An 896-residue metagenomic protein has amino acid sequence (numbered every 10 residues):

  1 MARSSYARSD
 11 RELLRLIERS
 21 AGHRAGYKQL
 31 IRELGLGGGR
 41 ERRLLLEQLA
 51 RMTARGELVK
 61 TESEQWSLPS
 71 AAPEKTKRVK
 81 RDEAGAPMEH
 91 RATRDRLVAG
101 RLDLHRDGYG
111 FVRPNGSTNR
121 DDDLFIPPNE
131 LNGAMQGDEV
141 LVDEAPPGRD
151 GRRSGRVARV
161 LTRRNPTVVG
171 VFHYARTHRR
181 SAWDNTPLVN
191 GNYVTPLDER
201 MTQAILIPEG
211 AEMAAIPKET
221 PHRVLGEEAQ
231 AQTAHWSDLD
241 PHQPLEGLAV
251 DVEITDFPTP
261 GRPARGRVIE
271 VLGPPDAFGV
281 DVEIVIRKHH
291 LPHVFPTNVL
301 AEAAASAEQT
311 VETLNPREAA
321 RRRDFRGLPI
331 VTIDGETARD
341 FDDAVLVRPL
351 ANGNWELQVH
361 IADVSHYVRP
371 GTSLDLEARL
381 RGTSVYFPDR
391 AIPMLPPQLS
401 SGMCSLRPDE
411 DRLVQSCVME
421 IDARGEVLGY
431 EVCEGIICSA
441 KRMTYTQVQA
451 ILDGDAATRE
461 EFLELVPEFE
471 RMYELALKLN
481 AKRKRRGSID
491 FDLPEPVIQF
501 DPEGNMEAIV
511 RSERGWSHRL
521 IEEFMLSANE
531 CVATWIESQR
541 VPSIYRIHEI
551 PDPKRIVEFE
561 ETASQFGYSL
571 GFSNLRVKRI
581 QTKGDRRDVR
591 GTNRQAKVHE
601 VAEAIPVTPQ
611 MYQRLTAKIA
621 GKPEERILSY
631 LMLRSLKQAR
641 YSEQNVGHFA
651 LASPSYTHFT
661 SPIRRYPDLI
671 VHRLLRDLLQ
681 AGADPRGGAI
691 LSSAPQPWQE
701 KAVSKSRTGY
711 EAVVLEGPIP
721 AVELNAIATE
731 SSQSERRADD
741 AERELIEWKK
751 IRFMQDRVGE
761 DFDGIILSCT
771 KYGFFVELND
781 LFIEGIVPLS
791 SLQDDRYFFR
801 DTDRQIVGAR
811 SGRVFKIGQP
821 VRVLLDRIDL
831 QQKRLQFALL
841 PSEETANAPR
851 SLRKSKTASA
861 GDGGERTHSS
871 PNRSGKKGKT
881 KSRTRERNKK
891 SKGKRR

Functional and structural regions predicted by a protein language model:
M1-Q358, S365-D411, R442, Q447-A450 (+2 more regions): Charge-lined substrate channels and their catalytic hotspots, especially those that engage the 3′ end of RNA
M1-R8, E18, L68-R94, T845-R896: Basic Arg/Gly/Lys-rich low-complexity intrinsically disordered segments
Q48-P73, R822-A848: Intrinsically disordered, low-complexity glycine/proline-rich and charged
E57, E139, A249, E426 (+2 more regions): Residue-level marker of beta-strand positions
N119-P127, M201-P208, F782-R800, N847-K854: A short macromolecule-binding patch
D138, P146, G155, R159 (+4 more regions): Intrinsically disordered, low-complexity linker and terminal regions at domain boundaries
V142, V252, C769, V823-L825: A generic structural signal for residues embedded in beta-strands
E246, D251, D256-P260, P274 (+5 more regions): Electropositive polyanion-binding surfaces
